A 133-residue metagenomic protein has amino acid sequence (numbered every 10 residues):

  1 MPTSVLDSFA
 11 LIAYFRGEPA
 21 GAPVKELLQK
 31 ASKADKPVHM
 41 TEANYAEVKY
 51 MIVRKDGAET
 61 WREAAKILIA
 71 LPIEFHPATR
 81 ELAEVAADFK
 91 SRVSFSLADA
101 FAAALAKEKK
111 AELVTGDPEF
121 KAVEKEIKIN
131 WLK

Functional and structural regions predicted by a protein language model:
M1-M40, V53-K66: Short, well-structured N-terminal submotif of metal-dependent ribonuclease cores
M1-T3, A103-K133: Acidic, PIN/NYN-like endoribonuclease modules and their adjacent C-terminal/linker elements
L6-D7, M40-E42, S94-S96, D117 (+1 more regions): Histidine- and aromatic-rich ligand-binding microenvironments
L11-I12, Y45, F120-K121: A generic structural signal for short hydrophobic patches within well-formed alpha-helices
S32, I69, K107: Anion (oxyanion) recognition and catalysis
V48-R54, P72: Helix-loop "lid/cap" segments that line or gate small-molecule binding pockets
E74-E112: Active-site neighborhoods of divalent-metal-dependent phosphate/nucleic-acid chemistry enzymes
